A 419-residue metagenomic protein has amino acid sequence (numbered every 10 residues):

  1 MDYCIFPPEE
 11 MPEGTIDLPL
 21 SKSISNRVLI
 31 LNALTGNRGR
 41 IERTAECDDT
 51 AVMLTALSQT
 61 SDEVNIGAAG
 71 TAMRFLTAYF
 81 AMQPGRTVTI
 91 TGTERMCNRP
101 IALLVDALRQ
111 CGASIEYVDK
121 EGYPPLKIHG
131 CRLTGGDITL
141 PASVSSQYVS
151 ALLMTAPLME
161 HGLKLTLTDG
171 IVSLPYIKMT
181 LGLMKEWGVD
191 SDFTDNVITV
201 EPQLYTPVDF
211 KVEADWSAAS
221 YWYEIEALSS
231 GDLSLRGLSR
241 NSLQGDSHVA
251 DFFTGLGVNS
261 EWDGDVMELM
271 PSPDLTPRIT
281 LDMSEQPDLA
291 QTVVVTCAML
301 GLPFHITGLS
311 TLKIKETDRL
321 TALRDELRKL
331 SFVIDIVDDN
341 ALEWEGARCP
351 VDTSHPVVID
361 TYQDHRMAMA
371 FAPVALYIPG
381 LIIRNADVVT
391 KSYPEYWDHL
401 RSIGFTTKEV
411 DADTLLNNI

Functional and structural regions predicted by a protein language model:
M1-I419: Structural preference for solvent-exposed beta-strand-turn elements and adjacent flexible terminal/loop segments within
